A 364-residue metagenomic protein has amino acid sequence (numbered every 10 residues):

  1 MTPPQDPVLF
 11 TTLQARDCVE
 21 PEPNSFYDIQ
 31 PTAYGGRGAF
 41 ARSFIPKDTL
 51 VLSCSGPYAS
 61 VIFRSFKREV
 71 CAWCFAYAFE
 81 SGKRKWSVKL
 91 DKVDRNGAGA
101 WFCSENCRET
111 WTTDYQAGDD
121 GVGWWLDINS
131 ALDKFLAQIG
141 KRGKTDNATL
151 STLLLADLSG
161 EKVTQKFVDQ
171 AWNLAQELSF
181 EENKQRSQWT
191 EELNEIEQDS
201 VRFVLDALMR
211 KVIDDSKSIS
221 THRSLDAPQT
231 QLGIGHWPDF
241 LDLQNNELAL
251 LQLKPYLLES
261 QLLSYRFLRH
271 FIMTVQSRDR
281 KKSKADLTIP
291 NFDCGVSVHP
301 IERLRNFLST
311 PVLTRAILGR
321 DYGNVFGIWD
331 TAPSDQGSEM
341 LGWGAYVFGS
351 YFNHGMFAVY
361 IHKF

Functional and structural regions predicted by a protein language model:
T2, T49, D114-Y115: Eukaryotic N-terminal, low-complexity and coiled-coil-prone scaffolding/targeting segments of large membrane-traffic
T2-T11, A15-V19, P23-N24, K141-W189 (+1 more regions): Fungal intrinsically disordered, low-complexity polar regions
P3-N24, R37-G38, N183-F364: Long, positively charged leader/targeting segments at protein N-termini
S25-A41: Short acidic, Pro/Gly- and aromatic-enriched capping/linker segments at domain boundaries
G38-C54, F352: Conserved SET/PR domain catalytic loop and adjacent active-site segment of histone-lysine N-methyltransferases
P57-A59: Short, charged beta-turn/beta-strand-edge "cap" motif at the junction between a beta-strand and an adjacent loop
F63-D127: Cys/His-rich Zn2+-coordinating "finger/knuckle" modules used by eukaryotic regulatory proteins
N106-D157, E161: Cys/His-rich, Zn2+-coordinating zinc-finger modules
